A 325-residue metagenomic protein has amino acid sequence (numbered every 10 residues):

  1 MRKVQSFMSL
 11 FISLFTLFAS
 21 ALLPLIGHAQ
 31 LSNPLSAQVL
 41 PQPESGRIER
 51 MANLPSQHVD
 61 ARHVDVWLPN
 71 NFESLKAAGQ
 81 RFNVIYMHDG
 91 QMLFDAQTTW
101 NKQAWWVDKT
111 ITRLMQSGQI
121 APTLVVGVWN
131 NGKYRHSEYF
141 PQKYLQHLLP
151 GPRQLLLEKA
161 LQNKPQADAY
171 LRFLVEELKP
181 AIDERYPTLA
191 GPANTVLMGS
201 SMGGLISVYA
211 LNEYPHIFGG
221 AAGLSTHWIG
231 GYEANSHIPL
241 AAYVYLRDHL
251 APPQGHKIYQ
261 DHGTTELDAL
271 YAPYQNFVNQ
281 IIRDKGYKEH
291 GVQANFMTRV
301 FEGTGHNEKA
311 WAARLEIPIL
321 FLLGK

Functional and structural regions predicted by a protein language model:
R2-F15: Bacterial N-terminal signal peptides that target proteins for export
T16-L17, G27: Cleavable N-terminal signal peptides
S20-A21: Hydrophobic alpha-helical transmembrane segments of integral membrane proteins, especially lipid-exposed positions
Q30-K325: Non-catalytic cap/lid and distal C-terminal segments of serine-dependent acyl enzymes
